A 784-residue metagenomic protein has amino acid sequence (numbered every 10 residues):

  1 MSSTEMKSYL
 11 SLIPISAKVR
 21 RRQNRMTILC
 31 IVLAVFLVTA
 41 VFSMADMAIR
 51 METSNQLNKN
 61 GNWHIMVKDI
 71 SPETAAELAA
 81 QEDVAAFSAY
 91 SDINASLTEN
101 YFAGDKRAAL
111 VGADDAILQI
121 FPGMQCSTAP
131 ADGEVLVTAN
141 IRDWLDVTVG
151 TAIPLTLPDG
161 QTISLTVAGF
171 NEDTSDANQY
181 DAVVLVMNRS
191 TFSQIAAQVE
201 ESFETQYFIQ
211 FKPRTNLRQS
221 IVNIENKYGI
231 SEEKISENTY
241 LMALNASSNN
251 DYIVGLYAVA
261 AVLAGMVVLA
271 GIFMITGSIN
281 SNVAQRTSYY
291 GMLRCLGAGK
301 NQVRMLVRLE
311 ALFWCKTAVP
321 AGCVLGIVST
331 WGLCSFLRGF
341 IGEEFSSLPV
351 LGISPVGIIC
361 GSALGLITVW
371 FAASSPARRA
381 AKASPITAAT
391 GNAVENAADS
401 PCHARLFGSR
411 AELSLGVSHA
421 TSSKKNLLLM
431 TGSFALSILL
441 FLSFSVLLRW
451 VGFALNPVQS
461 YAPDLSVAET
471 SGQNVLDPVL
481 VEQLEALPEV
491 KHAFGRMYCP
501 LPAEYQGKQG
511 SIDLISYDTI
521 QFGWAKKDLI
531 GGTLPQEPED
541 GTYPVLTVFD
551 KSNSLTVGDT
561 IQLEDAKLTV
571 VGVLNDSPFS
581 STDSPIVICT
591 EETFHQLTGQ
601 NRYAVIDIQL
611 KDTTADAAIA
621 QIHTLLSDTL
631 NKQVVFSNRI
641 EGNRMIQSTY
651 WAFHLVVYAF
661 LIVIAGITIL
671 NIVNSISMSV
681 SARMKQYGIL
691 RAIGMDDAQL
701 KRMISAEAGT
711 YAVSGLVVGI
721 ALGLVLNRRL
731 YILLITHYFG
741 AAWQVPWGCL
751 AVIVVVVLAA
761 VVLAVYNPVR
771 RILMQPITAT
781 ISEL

Functional and structural regions predicted by a protein language model:
M1-M26, Q285-Q302, S329-I359, I367-G452 (+3 more regions): Feature of multi-pass inner-membrane transport and sensor proteins that recognizes transmembrane helices together
R20, G271-C315, T668-T710: Interfacial "coupling" helices/loops that link adjacent transmembrane helices in transporter permeases
C30-D105, S443-S511: Hydrophobic, regular-secondary-structure patches
A48, Y252, C323-C360, I646-F653 (+2 more regions): Short helix-loop junctions at transmembrane helix boundaries
S96-A152, T166-S175, F192, V199 (+3 more regions): Short beta-strand boundary microenvironments
E201-S202, Q210-A258, A620-Y650: A cross-kingdom feature of multi-pass membrane systems that activates on extracytoplasmic/periplasmic
N250-V267, V356, Q647-I664: N-terminal membrane-entry
V307-V324, A397-H403, I704-V718: Selective transmembrane-helix segments that form parts of the transport pathway or gating/packing helices in multipass
